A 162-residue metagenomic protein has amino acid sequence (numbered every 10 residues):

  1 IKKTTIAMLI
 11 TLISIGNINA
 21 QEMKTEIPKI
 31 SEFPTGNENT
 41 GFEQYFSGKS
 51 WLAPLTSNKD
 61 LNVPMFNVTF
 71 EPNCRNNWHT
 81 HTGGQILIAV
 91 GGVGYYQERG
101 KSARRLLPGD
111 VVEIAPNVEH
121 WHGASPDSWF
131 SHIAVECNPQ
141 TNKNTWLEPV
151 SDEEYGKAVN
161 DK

Functional and structural regions predicted by a protein language model:
I1-T25: Bacterial Sec-dependent N-terminal signal peptides
A20-N62, T145-K162: A short, N-terminal "cap"/entry segment at the start of jelly-roll beta-barrel domains of the cupin/DSBH fold
N67-E71, T80-Y96, V135-C137: Short, conserved beta-strand element in jelly-roll/cupin
N76-G83, V118-A124: Histidine-centered catalytic micro-motifs
Y95, P116-K143: Ligand-binding loop in jelly-roll beta-barrel domains
G100-N117: Short acidic-glycine-tyrosine-enriched beta hairpin
